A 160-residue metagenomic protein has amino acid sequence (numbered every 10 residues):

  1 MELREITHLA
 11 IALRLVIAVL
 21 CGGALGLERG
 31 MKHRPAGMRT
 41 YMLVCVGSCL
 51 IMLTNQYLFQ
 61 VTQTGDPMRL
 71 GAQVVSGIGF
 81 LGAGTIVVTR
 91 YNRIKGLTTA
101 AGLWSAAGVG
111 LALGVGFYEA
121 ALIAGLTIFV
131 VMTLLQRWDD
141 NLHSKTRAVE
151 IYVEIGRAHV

Functional and structural regions predicted by a protein language model:
M1-L70: Alpha-helical transmembrane segments and their membrane-interface boundaries that form or gate the permeation pathway
E5-I6, A10-I11, L15, L20-G23 (+1 more regions): Hydrophobic alpha-helical transmembrane segments of small proteolipidic membrane proteins, enriched in energy-coupled
G22-R34, L81-I94, R137: C-terminal ends of transmembrane helices
M31-R34, T62-D66, T89-R93, G114-E119: Membrane-interface helix caps and helix-loop-helix hairpins in membrane proteins
L43-L53, S76-G79, A101-L113, R157: Small-residue-rich segments of transmembrane alpha-helices in multi-pass membrane proteins, especially helix faces
M52-L58, G84-T85, V109-G116, T133-H143: Juxtamembrane membrane-interface segments at transmembrane alpha-helix termini
G65, R69-S105: Ordered, amphipathic secondary-structure segments that act as subunit-interaction surfaces in large macromolecular
N92, F117-H159: Canonical alpha-helical transmembrane segment with a positive-inside/aromatic-interface signature
